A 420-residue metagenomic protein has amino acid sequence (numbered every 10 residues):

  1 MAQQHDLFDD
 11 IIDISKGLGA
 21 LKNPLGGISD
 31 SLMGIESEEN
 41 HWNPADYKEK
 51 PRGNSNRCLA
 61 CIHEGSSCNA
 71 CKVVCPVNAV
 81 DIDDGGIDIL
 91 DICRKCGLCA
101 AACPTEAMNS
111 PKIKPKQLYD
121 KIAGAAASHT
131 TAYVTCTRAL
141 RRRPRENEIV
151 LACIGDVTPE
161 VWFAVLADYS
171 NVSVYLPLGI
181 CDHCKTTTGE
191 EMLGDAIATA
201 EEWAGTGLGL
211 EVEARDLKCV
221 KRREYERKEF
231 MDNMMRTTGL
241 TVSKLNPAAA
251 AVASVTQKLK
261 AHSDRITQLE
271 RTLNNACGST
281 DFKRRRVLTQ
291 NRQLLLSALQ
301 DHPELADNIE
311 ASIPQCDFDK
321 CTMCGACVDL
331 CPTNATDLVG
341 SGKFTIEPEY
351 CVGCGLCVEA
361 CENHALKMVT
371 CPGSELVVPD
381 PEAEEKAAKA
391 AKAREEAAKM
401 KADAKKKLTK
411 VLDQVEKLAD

Functional and structural regions predicted by a protein language model:
M1-A2, D168-N171, P177-Y225, K406-K410 (+1 more regions): N-terminal secretory signal peptides
M1-V74, N78, H129-T137, D216-E224 (+4 more regions): Ferredoxin-type iron-sulfur electron-transfer modules and their immediate structural context
S66-D88, R94, L98-K116, A326-K343 (+1 more regions): Iron-sulfur cluster-binding cysteine motifs and their immediate structural context in ferredoxin-like electron-transfer
D91, D156-L176, Y225-E229, N233: General detector of N-terminal leader/presequence modules that precede the first folded domain
T105-E106, I122-W162: Extended interfacial segments that mediate partner engagement and assembly in macromolecular machines
K114-A125, P372-E384: Polybasic, low-complexity binding patches
V352: Extended, alpha-helix-rich binding/interface surfaces that flank or overlap catalytic cores and mediate recognition
